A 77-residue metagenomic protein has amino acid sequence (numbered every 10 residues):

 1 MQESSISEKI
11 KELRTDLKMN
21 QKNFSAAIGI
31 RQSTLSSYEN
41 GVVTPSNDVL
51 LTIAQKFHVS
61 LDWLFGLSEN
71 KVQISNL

Functional and structural regions predicted by a protein language model:
M1, Q55, F65-L77: Short, charged recognition helix plus adjacent turn of helix-turn-helix-like nucleic-acid-binding domains
M1-D16: A short, Lys/Arg-rich alpha-helix, primarily the initiator
E8, K18-M19, P45-D48: Residue-level signal for the short linker/turn that defines the boundary of a DNA-recognition helix
K11, T15, G29, N40-V42 (+2 more regions): Residue-level detection of the helix-turn-helix DNA-binding "recognition helix"
K18-S37, T52: Short alpha-helical DNA-recognition segment
T34, G41-T44: A secondary-structure capping/hinge motif
D48-W63: DNA major-groove recognition helix of helix-turn-helix/homeodomain DNA-binding modules
